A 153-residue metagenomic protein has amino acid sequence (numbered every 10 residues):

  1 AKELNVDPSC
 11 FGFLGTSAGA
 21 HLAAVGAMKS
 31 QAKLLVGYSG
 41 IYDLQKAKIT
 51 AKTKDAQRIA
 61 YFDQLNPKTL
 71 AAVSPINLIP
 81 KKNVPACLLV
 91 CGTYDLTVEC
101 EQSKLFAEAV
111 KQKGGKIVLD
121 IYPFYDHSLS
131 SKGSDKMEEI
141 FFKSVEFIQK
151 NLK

Functional and structural regions predicted by a protein language model:
A1-K52: Primarily recognizes the serine-hydrolase "nucleophile elbow" in alpha/beta-hydrolase and SGNH/GDSL folds
L4-D7, K82, N151: Glycine-rich phosphate-binding loop signature in dinucleotide/nucleotide-binding domains
G12, L88, V118-D120: A structural signal for isolated positions on well-ordered beta-strands in alpha/beta enzyme cores
H21, C91, H127: Histidine-centered active-site/metal-ligand motif
I41, Q45-L78: Mobile cap/lid helix-loop segments that gate and shape the active-site cleft of serine hydrolases
K81-C87: Short, proline-enriched alpha-helix->beta-strand connector loops that line the catalytic pocket of alpha/beta-hydrolase
L88-C91, D95: Short beta-strand/loop motif that positions the catalytic acidic residue of the alpha/beta-hydrolase fold
E101-K153: C-terminal catalytic histidine-bearing segment of alpha/beta-hydrolase fold enzymes
